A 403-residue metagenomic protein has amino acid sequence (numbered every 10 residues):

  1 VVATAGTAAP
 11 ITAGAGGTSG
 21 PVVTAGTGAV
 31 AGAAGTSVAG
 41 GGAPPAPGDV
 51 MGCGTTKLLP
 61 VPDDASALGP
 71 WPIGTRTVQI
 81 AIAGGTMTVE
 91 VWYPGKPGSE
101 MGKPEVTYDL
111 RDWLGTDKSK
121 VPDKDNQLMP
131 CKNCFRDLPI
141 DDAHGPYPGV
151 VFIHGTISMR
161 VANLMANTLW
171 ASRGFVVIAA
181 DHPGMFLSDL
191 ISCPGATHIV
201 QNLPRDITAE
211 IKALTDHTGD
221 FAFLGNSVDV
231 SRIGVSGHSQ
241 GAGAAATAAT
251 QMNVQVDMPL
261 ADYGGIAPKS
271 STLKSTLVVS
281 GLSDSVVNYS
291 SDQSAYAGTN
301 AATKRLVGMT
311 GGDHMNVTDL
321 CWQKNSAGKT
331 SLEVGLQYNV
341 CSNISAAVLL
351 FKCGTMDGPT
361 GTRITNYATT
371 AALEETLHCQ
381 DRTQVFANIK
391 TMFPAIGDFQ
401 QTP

Functional and structural regions predicted by a protein language model:
V1-D49: Ser/Thr-rich, Pro/Gly/Ala-heavy low-complexity intrinsically disordered linkers and tails of secreted extracellular
P47-V150, N343-M356: Domain-level recognition of soluble alpha/beta enzyme cores, biased toward histidine phosphatases/phosphomutases
T88, W92-K96, E105-V121, V161-L190 (+2 more regions): Active-site machinery of serine-nucleophile hydrolases
M129-L190, S285-Y289: Short substrate-entry loop that stabilizes the transition state in hydrolases
A162, A196-V230, V235, T247-A249: Alpha/beta-hydrolase active-site loop
G237-G241, A245: Gly/Ala-rich beta-loop-alpha elbow adjacent to hydrolase catalytic centers
M252-G264, K274: A conserved short beta-strand
S271-G361: Active-site-adjacent alpha-helix of alpha/beta-hydrolase-fold enzymes
